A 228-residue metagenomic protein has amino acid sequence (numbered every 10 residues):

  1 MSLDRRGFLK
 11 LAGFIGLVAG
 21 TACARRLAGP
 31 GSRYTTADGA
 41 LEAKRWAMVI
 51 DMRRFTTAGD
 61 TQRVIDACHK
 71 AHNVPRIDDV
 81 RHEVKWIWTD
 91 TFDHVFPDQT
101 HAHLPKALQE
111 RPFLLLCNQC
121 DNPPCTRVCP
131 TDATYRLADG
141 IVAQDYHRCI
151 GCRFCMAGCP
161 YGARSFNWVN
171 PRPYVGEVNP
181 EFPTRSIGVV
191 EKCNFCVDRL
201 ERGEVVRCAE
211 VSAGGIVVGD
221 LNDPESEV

Functional and structural regions predicted by a protein language model:
M1-G16: N-terminal secretory signal peptides and thylakoid transit peptides that target proteins across membranes
L3-D4, V206-A209, N222-V228: Composition- and surface-driven signal marking solvent-exposed, interaction-prone regions in large proteins
G7, A22-Q62: C-terminal segment of N-terminal export signals and the immediately downstream linker at the start of the mature
G16-L17, A22: Residue-level detector of secondary-structure transition/capping positions
A28-A37, H72-L108, Y135-R148, A163-V189 (+1 more regions): Non-heme iron-sulfur electron-transfer modules
K44, R111, A138: Exposed loop/turn and edge beta-strand positions of beta-sandwich/beta-sheet ligand-binding modules
V49-H72, R111-D132, A143-G162, R185-V211 (+1 more regions): Cysteine-centered iron-sulfur cluster-binding motifs in ferredoxin-type domains/subunits of redox enzymes
